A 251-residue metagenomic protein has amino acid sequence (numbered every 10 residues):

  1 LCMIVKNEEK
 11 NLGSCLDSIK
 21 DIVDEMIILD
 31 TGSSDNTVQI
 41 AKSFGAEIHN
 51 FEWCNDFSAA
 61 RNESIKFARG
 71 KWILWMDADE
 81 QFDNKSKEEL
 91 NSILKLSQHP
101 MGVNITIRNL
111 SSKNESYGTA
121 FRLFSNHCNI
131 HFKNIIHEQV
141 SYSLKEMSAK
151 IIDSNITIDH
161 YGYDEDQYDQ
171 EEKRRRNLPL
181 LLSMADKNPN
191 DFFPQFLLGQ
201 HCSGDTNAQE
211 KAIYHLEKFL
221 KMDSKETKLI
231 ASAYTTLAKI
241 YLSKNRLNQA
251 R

Functional and structural regions predicted by a protein language model:
M3-E25: Short, well-formed alpha-helical segments that are part of the catalytic scaffolds of diverse glycosyltransferases
S18, D30-K42, W53, D77-E80: A conserved acidic beta->alpha catalytic loop
V38-F67: Conserved donor nucleotide-binding strand/loop of the catalytic core
A59-I65, M76, F82-Y214: Catalytic-site signature of metal-activated, phosphate-bearing donor transferases, centered on the GT-A/GT-A-like
I73: Short aromatic/hydrophobic "clamp" motif used to bind/position activated sugar donors
F193, K228-S232: Start-of-helix register in tetratricopeptide repeats
